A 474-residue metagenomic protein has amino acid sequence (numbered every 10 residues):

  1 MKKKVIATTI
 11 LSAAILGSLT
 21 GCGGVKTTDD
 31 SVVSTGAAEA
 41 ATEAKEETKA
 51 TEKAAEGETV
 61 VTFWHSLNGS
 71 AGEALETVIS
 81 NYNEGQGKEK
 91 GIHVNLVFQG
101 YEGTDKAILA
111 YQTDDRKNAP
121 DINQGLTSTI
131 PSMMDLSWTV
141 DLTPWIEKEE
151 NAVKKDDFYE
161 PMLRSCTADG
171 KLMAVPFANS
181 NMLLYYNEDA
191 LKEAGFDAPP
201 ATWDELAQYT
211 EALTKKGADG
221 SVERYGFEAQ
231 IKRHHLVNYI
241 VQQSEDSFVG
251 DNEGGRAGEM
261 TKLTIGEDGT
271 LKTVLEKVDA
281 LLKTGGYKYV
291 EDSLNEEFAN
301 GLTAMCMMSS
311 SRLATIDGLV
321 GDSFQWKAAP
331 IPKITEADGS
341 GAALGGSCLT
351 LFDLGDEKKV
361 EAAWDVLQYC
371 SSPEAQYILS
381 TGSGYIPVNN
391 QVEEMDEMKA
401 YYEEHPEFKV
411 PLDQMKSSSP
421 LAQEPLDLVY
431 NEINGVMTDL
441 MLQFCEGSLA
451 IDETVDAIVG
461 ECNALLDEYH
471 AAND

Functional and structural regions predicted by a protein language model:
M1-V61, G460-D474: Short, low-complexity disordered leader/linker segments with a strong preference for bacterial N-terminal type II
A50-K53, L126-M182, N238-Q243, Q325-I331 (+2 more regions): Hinge/lid segment of periplasmic solute-binding proteins
T59, E84, K90, D114 (+8 more regions): Extracytoplasmic/periplasmic substrate-recognition and gating elements
G87-F158, K192-A201, A304-M305, V388 (+1 more regions): Extracytoplasmic "Venus flytrap"/periplasmic binding protein-like
T113, N118-D121, N151-L191, Y225-G226 (+3 more regions): A structural signal for short loop-to-beta-strand junctions that line the ligand-binding cleft of periplasmic/secreted
A168-F177, M182, A207-M260, T303: Extracytoplasmic/periplasmic solute-binding protein
T210-E211, G255-Y289: Glycine-centered hinge/linker elements that transmit conformational signals in sensory and ligand-binding systems
W326-I331, T381-D439, Q443, A471-D474: Long, aromatic- and glycine/proline-rich binding clefts that accommodate carbohydrate-like moieties
